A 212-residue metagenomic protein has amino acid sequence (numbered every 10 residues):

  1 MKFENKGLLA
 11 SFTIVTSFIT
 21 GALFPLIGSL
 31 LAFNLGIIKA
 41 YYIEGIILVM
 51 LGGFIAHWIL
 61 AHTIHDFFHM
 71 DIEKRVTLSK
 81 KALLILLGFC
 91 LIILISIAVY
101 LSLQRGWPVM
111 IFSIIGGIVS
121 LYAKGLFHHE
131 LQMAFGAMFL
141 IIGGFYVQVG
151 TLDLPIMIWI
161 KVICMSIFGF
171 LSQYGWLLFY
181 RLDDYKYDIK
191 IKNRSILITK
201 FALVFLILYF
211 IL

Functional and structural regions predicted by a protein language model:
M1-L121, A134-L212: Hydrophobic alpha-helical transmembrane segments
F127-F135: Membrane-interface loop-to-helix entry segments
